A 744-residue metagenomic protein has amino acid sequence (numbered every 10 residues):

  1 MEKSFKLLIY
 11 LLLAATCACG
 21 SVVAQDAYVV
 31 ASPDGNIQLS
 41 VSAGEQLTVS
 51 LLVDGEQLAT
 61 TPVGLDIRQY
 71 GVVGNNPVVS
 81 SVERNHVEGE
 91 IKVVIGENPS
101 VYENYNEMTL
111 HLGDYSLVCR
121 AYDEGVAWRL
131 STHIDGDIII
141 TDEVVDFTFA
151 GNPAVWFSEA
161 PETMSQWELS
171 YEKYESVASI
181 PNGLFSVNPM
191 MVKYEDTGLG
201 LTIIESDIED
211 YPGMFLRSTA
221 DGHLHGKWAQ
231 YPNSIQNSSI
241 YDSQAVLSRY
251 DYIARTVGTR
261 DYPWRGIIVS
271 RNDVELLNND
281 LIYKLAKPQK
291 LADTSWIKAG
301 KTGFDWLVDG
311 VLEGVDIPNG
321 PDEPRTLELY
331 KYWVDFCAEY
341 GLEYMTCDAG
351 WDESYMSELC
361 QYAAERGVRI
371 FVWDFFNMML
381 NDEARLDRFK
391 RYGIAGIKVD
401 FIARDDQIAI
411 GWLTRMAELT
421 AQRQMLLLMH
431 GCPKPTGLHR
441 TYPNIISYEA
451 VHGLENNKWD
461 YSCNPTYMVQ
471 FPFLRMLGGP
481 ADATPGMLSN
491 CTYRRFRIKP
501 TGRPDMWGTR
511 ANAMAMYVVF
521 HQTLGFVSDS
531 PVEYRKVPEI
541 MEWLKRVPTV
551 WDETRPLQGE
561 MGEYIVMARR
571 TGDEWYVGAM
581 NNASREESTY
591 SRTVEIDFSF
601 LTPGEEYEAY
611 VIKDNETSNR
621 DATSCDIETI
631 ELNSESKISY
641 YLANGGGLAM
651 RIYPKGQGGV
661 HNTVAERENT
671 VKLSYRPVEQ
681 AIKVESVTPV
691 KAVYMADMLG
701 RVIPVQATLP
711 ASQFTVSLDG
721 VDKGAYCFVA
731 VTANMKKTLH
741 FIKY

Functional and structural regions predicted by a protein language model:
I9-A18: Bacterial N-terminal signal peptides
D26-I282: N-terminal accessory beta-strand-rich subdomains and adjacent acidic, glycine-rich linkers that precede catalytic cores
I253-F336, Y340: An acidic-aromatic substrate-binding cleft motif
A349-T509: Aromatic- and carboxylate-enriched substrate-binding clefts and catalytic-loop regions of carbohydrate-active enzymes
D529-Y576, M580-N582, T617-T623: Glycan-recognition and catalytic regions of carbohydrate-active enzymes
E560-P603, L648-R651, A696-M698: Carbohydrate-binding surface patches
T629-G659, G724-C727: C-terminal beta-strand-rich structural cap/linker in extracellular carbohydrate-active enzymes
A665-Y744: C-terminal outer-membrane/trafficking sorting elements
